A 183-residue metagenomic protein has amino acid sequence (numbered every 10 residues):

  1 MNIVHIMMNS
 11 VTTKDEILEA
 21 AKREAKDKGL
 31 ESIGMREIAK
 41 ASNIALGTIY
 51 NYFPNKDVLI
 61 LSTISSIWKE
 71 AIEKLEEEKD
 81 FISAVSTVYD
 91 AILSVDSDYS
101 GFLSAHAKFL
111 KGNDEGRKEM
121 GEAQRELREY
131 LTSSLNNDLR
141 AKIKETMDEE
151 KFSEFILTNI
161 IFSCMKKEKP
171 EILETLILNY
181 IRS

Functional and structural regions predicted by a protein language model:
M1-K28, S32-A41, V58: Basic, helix-initiating cap at the start of DNA-binding domains
S10-T13, E145-S153, K169-E174: Short amphipathic alpha-helix in the helical subdomain of ABC transporter nucleotide-binding domains
K40, P54-N55, S65: Residue-level detection of the helix-turn-helix DNA-binding "recognition helix"
S42-F53: Short hydrophobic/aromatic patch on the recognition helix
D57-L59, A105, K111: A secondary-structure capping/hinge motif
L59-I67: Alpha-helical DNA-contacting segments of helix-turn-helix folds
S62, L75-D98, F152-S153: Hydrophobic alpha-helical connector segments
S97-D98, D114-I143, M147-E150, M165: Amphipathic alpha-helical packing segments from all-alpha helical-bundle domains
